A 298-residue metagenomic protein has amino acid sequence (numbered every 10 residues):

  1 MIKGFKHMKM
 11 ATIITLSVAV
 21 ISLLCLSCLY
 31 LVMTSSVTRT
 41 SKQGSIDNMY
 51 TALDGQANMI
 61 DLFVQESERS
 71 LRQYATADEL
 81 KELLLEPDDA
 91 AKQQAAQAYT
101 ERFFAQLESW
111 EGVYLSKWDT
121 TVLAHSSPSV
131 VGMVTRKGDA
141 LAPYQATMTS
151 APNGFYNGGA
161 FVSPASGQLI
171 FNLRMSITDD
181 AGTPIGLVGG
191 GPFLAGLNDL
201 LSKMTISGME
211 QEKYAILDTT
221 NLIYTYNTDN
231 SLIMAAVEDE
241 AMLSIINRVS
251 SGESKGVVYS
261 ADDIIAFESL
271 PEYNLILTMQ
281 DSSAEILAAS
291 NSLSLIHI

Functional and structural regions predicted by a protein language model:
M1-M8: Non-catalytic regulatory/interaction regions at protein termini and inter-domain linkers
M8-E86, A105-S109: Juxtamembrane extracytoplasmic/periplasmic/luminal helical "stalk" adjacent to the first N-terminal
Q65-Q73, R102-V122, N153-F155, S202-Y224 (+1 more regions): Short N-terminal helix-loop-first-beta-strand/juxtamembrane motif that initiates sensory/input modules
A90-T100, S127-V162, T228-V258: Extracytoplasmic/periplasmic sensor domains and loops in membrane signaling proteins
A105-G112, W118-D199, K203: Extracytoplasmic/periplasmic ligand-binding sensor regions of membrane-associated signaling proteins
I185-V188, E212, L275: Short beta-strand edge/capping elements of PAS-family sensory modules
N230-S231, A235-S294: Extracellular/periplasmic juxtamembrane segments that couple receptor/chemosensory ectodomains to their
I296-I298: Conserved small/polar residues in nucleotide/adenosyl-binding loops
